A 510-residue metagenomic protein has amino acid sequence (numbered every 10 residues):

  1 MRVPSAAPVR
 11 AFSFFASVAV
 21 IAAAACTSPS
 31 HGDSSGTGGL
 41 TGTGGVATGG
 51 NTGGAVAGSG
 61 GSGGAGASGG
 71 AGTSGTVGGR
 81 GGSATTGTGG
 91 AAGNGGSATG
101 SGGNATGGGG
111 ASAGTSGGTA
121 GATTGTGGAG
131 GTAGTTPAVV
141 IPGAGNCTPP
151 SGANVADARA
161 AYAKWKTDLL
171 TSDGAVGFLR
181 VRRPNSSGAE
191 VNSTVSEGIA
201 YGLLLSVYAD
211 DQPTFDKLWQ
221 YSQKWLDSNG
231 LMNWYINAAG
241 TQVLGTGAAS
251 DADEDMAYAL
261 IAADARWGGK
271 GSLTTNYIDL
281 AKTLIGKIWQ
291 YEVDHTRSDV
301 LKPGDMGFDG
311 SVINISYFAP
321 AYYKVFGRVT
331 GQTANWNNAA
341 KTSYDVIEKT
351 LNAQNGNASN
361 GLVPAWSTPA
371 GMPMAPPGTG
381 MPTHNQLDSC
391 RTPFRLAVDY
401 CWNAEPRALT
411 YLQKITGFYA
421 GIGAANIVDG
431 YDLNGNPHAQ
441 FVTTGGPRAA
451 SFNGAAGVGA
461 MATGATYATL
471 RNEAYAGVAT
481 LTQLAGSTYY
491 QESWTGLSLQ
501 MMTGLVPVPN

Functional and structural regions predicted by a protein language model:
M1-A24: Sec-dependent bacterial lipoprotein signal peptides
I21-P137: Ser/Thr-rich, Pro/Gly/Ala-heavy low-complexity intrinsically disordered linkers and tails of secreted extracellular
G130-E197, Y208-A209, T503-N510: N-terminal module-boundary/linker segments of secreted carbohydrate-active enzymes
P137-A161, T167, N192-S196, G245-D251 (+4 more regions): Extended ligand-binding clefts on enzyme/binding-domain cores
A200-Q212, S222, A460: Alpha-helical support elements that line or immediately flank enzyme active sites and cofactor-binding pockets
G202, D211-F215, A281, A408-L412 (+2 more regions): Solenoid-repeat scaffolds in large eukaryotic assemblies
Q212-A248, A425-Y431: Helix-terminus loop motifs that line ligand-binding clefts
T443-P447, G457-A465, T469-N510: A cross-kingdom marker for long, charged
